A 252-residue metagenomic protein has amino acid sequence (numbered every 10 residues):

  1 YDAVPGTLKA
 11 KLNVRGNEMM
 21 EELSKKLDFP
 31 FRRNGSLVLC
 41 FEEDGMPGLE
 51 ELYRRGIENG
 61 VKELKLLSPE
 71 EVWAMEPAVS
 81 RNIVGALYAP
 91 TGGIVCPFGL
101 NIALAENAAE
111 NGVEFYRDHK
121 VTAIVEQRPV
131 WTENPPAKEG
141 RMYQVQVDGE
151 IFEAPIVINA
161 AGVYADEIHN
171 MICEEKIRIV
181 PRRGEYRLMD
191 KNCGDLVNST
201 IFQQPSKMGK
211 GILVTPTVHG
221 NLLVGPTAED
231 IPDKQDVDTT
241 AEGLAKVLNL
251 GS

Functional and structural regions predicted by a protein language model:
Y1-M75, G211-I212: Dinucleotide-binding Rossmann-like beta1-alpha1 core, especially the glycine-rich loop that anchors the ADP
K11-V14, L39-G48, L87-A109, Y116 (+1 more regions): Short beta-strand to alpha-helix junction loop
E22, L27-R32, A123-V125, I151-F152 (+1 more regions): Active-site substrate-recognition segment that forms the wall of the catalytic cavity or substrate channel
F41, E63-L66, G99, A103-V113 (+8 more regions): Domain-wide signal for the mature, well-folded portions of proteins, strongly enriched in nucleus-encoded organellar
E43, P69-E70, F98, H119 (+1 more regions): Alpha-helix N-cap/helix-start capping motif
K65-S68, F115-R117, N159, V224: General beta-strand structural signal in soluble alpha/beta enzymes
L87-I156: Helical element adjacent to the flavin cofactor pocket in flavoenzyme catalytic cores
